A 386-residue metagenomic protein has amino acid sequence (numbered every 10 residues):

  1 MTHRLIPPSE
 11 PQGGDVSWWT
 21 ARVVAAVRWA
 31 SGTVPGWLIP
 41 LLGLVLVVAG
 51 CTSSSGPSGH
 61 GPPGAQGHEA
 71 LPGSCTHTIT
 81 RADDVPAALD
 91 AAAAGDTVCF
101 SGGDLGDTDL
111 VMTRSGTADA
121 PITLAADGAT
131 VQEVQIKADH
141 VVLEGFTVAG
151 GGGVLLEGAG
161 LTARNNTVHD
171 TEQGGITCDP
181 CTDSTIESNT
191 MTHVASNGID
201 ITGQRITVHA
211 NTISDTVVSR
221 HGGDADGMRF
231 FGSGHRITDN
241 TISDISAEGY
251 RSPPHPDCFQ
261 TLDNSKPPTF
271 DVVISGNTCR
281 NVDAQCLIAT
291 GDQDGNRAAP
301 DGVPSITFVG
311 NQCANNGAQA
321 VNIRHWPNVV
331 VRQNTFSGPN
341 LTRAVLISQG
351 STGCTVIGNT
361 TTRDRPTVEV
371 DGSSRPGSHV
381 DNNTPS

Functional and structural regions predicted by a protein language model:
Q12-L41: N-terminal export and membrane-targeting signals
I39, V45-A70: C-terminal region of N-terminal signal peptides and the immediate post-cleavage residues of exported proteins
T52, S74-T76, P180-T182: Sequence contexts marking disulfide-bonded cysteines in secreted/extracellular proteins
G61-Q66, A70-C75, D96-C99, G227 (+1 more regions): Acidic, glycine- and Ser/Thr-rich low-complexity intrinsically disordered tracts in extracellular/secreted proteins
G67-G102, G106: Acidic Gly/Asp/Thr-rich repetitive segments characteristic of extracellular carbohydrate-active and adhesion proteins
A94-G102, G106-V142: Beta-solenoid repeat scaffold
V111, V131-Q132, A149-L155, D170-T177 (+7 more regions): Extracellular beta-strand/beta-solenoid scaffold signature
P121, D127, D139-G150, G160-D170 (+10 more regions): Right-handed parallel beta-helix
